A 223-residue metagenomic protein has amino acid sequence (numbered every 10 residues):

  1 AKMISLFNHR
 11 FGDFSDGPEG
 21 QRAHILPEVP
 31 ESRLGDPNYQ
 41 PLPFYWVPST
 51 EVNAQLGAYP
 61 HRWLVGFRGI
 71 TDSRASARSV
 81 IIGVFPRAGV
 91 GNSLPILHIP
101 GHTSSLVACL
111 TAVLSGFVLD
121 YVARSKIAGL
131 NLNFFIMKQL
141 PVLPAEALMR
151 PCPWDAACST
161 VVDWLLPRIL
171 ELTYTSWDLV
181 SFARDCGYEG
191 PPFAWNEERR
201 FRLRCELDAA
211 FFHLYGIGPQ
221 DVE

Functional and structural regions predicted by a protein language model:
A1-E223: S-adenosyl-L-methionine
